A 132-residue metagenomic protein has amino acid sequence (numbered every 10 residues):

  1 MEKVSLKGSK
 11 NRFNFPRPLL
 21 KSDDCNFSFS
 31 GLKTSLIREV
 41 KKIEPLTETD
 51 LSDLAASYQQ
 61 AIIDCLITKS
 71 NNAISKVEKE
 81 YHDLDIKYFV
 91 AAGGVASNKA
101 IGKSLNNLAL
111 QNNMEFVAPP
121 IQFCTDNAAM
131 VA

Functional and structural regions predicted by a protein language model:
M1-V131: Acidic, glycine-enriched active-site microenvironments
